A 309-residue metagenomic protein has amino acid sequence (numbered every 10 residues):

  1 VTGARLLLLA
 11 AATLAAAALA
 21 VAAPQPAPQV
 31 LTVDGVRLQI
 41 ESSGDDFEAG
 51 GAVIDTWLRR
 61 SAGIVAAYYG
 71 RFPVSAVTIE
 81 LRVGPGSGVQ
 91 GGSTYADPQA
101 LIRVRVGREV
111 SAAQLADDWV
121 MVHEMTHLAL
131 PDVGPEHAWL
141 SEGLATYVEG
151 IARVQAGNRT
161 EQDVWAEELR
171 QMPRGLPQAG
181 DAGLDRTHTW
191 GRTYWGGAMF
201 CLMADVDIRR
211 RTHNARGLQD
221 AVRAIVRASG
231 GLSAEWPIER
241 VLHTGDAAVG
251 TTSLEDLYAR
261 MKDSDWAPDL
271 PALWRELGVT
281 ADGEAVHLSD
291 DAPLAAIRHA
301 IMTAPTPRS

Functional and structural regions predicted by a protein language model:
V1-L8: Bacterial N-terminal signal peptides that target proteins for export
L8-A18: Bacterial N-terminal signal peptides
A23, G231-S309: Beta/coil-rich, acidic/histidine-enriched accessory regions frequently appended to metallopeptidases
A27-V133, H137: Juxtacatalytic substrate-recognition/specificity segment
A49, V53-R60, I64, V120 (+10 more regions): Extracytoplasmic/secreted proteins, especially bacterial periplasmic and envelope-associated proteins
A62-Y69, E124-M125, A129, V133 (+7 more regions): Sec/Tat-exported extracytoplasmic proteins
Y68-E80, D132-A138, A156-V164, A215-A221 (+1 more regions): Surface-exposed patches in mature extracellular/periplasmic domains of secreted proteins
P135-D205, R210-T212, R223, R227-L232: Acidic/His/Gly-enriched intrinsically disordered linker/tail segments that often contain short helix/coil "MoRF-like"
